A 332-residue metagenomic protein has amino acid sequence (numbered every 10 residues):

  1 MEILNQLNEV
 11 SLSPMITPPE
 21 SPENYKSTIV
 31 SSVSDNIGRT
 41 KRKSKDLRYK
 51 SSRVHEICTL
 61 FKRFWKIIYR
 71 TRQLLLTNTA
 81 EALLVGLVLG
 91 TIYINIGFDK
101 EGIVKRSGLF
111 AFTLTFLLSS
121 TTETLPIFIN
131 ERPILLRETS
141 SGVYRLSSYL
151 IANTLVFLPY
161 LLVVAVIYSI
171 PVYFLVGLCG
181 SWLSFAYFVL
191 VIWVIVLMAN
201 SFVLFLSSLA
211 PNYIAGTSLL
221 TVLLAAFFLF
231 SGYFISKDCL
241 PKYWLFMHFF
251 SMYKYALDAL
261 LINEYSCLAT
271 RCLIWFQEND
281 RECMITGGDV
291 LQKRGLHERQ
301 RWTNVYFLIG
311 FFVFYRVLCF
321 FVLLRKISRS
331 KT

Functional and structural regions predicted by a protein language model:
M1-R70, N78-G90, I94, K105 (+2 more regions): Topological signature of polytopic alpha-helical transporters
A80, L84, V88, L125-P126 (+6 more regions): Residue-level hotspots within pore-lining transmembrane alpha-helices of multi-pass secondary transporters
L89-K105, G177-L178, S231-C239, I327-S328: Transmembrane helices with small-residue packing motifs
G90, L146-K237: Alpha-helical transmembrane segments and their short interhelical loops
T91, V104-V176: Hydrophobic alpha-helical transmembrane segments of multi-pass membrane transport proteins
I96-A111, P133-G142, Y149, G180-S184 (+6 more regions): Interhelical loop segments of eukaryotic multi-pass membrane proteins
T122, V156, L190-I195, L245 (+1 more regions): Alpha-helical transmembrane segments of multi-pass integral membrane proteins
L125-G142, Y213-G216, L220, F250-A259 (+1 more regions): Intracellular alpha-helical coupling/juxtamembrane segments of multi-pass membrane proteins
